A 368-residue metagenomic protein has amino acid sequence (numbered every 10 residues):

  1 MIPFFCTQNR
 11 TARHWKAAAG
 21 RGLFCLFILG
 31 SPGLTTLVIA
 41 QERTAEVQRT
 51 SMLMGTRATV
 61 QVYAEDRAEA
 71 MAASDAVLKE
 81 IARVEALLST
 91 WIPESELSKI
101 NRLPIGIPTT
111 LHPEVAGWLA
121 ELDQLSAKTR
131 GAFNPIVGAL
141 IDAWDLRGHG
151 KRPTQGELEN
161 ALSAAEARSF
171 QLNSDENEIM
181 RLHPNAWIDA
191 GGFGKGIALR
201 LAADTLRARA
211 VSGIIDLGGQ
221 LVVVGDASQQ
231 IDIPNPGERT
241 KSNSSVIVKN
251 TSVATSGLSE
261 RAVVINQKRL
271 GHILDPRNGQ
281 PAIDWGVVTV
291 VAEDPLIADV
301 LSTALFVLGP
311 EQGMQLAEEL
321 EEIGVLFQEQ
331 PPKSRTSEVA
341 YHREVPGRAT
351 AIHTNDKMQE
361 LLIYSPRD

Functional and structural regions predicted by a protein language model:
I2-D368: Mature catalytic core of soluble alpha/beta enzymes
